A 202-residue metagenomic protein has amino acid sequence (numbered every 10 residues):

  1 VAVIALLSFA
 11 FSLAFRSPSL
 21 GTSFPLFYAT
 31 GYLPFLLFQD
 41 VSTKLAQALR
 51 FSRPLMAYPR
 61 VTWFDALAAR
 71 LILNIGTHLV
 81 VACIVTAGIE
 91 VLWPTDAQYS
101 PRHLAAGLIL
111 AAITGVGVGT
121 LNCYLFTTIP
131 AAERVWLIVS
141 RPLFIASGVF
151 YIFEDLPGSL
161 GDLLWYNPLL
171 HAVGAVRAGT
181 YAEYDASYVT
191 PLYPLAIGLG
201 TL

Functional and structural regions predicted by a protein language model:
V1-D40, K44, A186-V189: Transmembrane helix-boundary elements of multi-pass transport/secretion proteins, especially ABC-type permease modules
A5-P18, W63, A68-W136, A186-L202: Alpha-helical transmembrane segments and their short interhelical loops
S23-F27, G31-Q39, A69-R70, R102-G107 (+2 more regions): Short alpha-helical transmembrane interface motifs in multi-pass membrane proteins
P34-T43, A112-L125, I145-F150, E154: Transmembrane alpha-helical segments that form the membrane-embedded catalytic/substrate-channel core of multi-pass
F38-W63, A68-I75: Transmembrane helix boundary and interhelical loop/hinge segments in multi-pass membrane proteins
Q47, F51-Y58, C123, T127-P130 (+4 more regions): Short amphipathic alpha-helical coupling elements at transmembrane boundaries
F126-Y166, L170: Transmembrane helix segments
L170-D185: Short, membrane-exposed interhelical loops at transmembrane-helix boundaries
